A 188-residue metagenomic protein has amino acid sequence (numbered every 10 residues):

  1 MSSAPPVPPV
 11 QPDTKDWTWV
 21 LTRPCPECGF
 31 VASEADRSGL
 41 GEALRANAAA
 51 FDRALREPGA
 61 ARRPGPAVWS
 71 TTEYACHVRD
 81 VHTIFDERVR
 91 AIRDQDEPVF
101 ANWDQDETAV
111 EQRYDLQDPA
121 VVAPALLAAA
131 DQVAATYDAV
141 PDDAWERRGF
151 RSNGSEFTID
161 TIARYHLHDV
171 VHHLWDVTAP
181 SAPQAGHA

Functional and structural regions predicted by a protein language model:
S2-T22, A60-A109, R148-A188: Short, contiguous alpha-helical
P24-L40: Short, charged, low-complexity loops and linkers
P26-V31, D106-Y114: A short small-residue
A35-E42, Q95-F100, L116-Q117, V121-P124 (+1 more regions): Solvent-exposed interaction patches of small proteins and small membrane subunits
R37-L40, L44, A67-T71, V78 (+3 more regions): Hydrophobic alpha-helical segments and helix-packing faces
L40-W69: A glycine-rich, hydrophobic loop/mini-helix early in the fold
A43-N47, F51-A54, A109-R147, H166: Acidic/histidine-rich alpha-helical segments that form the ligand environment of transition-metal centers
